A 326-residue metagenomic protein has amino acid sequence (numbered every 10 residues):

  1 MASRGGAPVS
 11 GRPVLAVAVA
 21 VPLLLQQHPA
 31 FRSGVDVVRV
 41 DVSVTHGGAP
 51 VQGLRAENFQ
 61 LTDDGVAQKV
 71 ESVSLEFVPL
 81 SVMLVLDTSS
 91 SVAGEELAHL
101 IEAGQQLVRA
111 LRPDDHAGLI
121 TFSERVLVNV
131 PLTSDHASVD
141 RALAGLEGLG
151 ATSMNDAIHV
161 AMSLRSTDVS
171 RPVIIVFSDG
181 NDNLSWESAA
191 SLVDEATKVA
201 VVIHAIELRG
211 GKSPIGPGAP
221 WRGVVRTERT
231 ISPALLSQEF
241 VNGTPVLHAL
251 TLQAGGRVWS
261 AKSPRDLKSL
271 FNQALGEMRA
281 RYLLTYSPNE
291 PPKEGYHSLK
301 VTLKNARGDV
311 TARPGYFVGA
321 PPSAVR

Functional and structural regions predicted by a protein language model:
M1-S10: N-terminal secretory signal peptides that target proteins for export/translocation
A16-Q26: Hydrophobic h-region of N-terminal signal peptides that target proteins for export in Gram-negative bacteria
L25-R326: Scaffold/interface architecture of coatomer-like assemblies
